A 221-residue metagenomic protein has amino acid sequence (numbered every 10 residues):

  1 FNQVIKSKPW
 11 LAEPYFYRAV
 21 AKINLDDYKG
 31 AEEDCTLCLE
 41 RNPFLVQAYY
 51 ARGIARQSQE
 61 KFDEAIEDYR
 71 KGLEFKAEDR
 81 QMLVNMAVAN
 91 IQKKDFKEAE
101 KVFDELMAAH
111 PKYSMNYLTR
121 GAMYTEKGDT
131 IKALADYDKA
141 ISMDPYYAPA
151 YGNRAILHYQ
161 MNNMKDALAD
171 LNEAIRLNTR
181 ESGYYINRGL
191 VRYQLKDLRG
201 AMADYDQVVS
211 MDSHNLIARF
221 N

Functional and structural regions predicted by a protein language model:
F1-N221: Alpha-helical tetratricopeptide repeat
